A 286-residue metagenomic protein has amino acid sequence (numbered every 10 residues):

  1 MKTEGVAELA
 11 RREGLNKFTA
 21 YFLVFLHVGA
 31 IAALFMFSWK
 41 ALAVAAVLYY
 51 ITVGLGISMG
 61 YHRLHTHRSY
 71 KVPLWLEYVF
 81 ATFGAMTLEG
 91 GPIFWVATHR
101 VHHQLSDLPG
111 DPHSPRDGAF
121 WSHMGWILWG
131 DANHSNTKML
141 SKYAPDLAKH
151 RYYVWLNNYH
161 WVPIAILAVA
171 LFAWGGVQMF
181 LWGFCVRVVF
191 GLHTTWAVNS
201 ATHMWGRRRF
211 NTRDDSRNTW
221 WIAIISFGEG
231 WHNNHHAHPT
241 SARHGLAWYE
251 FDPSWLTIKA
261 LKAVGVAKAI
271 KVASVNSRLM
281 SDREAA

Functional and structural regions predicted by a protein language model:
M1-W196, S241-A286: Non-catalytic, topology-defining segments of multipass membrane proteins
Y50, R63, S200, M204 (+1 more regions): Catalytic glutamate of the conserved HExxH
Y143-R151, W205-W231, H236-H238: Active-site-proximal inter-transmembrane loops
Q178, N199, G230: Conserved active-site beta-strand-loop modules that form the wall/rim of enzyme catalytic pockets and either contain
L192-R209: C-terminal accessory segments of proteins
